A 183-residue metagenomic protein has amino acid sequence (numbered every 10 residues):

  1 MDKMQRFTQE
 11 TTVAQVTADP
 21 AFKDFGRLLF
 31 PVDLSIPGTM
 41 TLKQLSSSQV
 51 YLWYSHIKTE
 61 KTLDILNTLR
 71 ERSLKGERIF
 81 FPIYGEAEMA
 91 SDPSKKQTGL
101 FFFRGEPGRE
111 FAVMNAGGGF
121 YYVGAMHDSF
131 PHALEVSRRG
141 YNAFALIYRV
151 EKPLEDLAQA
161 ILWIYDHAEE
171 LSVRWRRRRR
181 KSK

Functional and structural regions predicted by a protein language model:
M1-Q97: N-terminal targeting or regulatory segments adjacent to alpha/beta-hydrolase or S9 domains
T98-R109, L162, D166-L171: Short beta-strand-to-loop junctions in surface cap/lid or active-site-entrance loops
R109-F120, R179: Short beta-strand element of the alpha/beta-hydrolase
G117, Y141, Y148: Active-site loop/turn elements of alpha/beta-hydrolase fold enzymes, especially the short glycine-/histidine-rich
G119-Y122, A143, W163: Serine-hydrolase catalytic-loop signature spanning alpha/beta hydrolases and amidase-signature enzymes
A125-F144: Short amphipathic alpha-helix adjacent to the substrate-entry channel of hydrolases
D128, V150-W175, R180: Alpha/beta-hydrolase active-site loop
